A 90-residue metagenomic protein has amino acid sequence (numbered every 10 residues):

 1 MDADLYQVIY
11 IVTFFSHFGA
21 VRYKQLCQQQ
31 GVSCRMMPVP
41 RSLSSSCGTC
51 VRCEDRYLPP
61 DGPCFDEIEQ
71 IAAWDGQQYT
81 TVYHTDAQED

Functional and structural regions predicted by a protein language model:
M1-D4, P38: A short alpha-helix capping/helix-coil boundary motif
A3-T13: Short glycine-/aliphatic-rich beta-strand segments at the starts of folded cytosolic domains
Y6, S45, F65-D66: A short, structural micro-pattern
Q7-I9, G19, Q30, M37 (+3 more regions): Residue-level marker of intrinsically disordered, low-complexity segments enriched for small/polar residues
I11, H17-D61: Amphipathic, hydrophobic secondary-structure cores in small proteins
Y57-D90: C-terminal structural segments of small proteins and small subunits
